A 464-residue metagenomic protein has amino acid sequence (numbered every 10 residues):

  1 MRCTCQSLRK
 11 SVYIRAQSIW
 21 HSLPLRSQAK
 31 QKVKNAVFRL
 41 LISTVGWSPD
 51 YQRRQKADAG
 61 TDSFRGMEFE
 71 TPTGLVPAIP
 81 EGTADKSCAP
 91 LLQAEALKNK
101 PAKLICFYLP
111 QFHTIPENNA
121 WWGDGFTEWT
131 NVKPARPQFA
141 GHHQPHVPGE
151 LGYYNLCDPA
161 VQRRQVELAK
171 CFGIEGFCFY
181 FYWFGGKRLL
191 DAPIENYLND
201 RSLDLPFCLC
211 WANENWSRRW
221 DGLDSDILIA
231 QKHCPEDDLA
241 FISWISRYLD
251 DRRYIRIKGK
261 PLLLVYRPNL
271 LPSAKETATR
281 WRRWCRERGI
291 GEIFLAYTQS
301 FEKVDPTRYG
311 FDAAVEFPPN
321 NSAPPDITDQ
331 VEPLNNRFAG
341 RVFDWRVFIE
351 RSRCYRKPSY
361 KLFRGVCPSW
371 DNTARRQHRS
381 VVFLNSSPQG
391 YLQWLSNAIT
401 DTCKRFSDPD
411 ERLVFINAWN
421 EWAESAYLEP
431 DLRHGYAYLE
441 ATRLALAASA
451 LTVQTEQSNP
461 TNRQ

Functional and structural regions predicted by a protein language model:
M1-E81, L92: Membrane-proximal basic amphipathic "stem/tether" segments
G60-Q464: Glycan-processing catalytic domains of CAZymes
